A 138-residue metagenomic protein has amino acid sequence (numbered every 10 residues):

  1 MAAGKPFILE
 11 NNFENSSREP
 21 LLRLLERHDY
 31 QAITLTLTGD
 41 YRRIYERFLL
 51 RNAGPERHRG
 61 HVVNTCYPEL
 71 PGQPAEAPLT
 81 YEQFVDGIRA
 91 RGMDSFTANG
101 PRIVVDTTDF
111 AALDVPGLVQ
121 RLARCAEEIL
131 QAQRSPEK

Functional and structural regions predicted by a protein language model:
M1-T38: Glycine-rich phosphate-binding loop used to anchor ATP phosphates in small-molecule kinases, encompassing both
E14-N15, Y41-R42, A112: Alpha-helix N-cap/helix-start and coil->helix boundary motif
R18-P20, E46, D114-V115: Short glycine-/acidic-enriched loop or helix-start segments at secondary-structure transitions that form or flank
E26-R51, V105: Conserved phosphate-donor/acceptor-positioning beta-strand/loop module used by diverse small-molecule
R47-N52, V119-A123: Short, surface-exposed amphipathic charged segments that create phosphate/polyanion-binding patches used for binding
G54-P116, E137: Small-molecule kinase domains that catalyze NTP-dependent phosphoryl transfer to phosphate-bearing small molecules
A112, V119, C125-Q131: C-terminal alpha-helical "lid" subdomain
C125, P136-K138: Charged, low-complexity intrinsically disordered regulatory/assembly segments
